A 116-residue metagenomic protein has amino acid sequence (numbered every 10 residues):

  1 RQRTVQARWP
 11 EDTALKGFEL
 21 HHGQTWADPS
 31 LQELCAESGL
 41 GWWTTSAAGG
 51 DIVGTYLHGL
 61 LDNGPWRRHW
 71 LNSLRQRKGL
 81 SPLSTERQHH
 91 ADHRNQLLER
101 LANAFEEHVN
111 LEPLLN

Functional and structural regions predicted by a protein language model:
R1-S46, G59: Pocket-forming structural segment of enzyme catalytic cores
G41-N116: Acyltransferase
